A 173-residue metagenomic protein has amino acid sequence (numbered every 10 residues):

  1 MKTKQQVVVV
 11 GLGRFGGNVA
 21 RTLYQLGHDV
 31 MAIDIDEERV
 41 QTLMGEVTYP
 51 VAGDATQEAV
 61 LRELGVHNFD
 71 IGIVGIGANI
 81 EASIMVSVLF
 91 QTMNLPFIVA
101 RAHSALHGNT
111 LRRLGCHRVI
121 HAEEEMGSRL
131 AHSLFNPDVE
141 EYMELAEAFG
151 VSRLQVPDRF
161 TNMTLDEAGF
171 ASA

Functional and structural regions predicted by a protein language model:
M1-A173: Cytosolic regulatory regions of ion transport systems
